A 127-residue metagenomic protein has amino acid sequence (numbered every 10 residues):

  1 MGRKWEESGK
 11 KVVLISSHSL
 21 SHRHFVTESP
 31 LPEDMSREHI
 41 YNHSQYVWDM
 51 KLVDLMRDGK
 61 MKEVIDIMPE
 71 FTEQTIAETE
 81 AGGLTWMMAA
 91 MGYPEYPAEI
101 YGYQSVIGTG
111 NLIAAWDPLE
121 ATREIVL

Functional and structural regions predicted by a protein language model:
M1-N42: Active-site beta-strand/loop microenvironment that shapes enzyme catalytic pockets
V26-L127: Flexible, D/E/H-enriched segments
